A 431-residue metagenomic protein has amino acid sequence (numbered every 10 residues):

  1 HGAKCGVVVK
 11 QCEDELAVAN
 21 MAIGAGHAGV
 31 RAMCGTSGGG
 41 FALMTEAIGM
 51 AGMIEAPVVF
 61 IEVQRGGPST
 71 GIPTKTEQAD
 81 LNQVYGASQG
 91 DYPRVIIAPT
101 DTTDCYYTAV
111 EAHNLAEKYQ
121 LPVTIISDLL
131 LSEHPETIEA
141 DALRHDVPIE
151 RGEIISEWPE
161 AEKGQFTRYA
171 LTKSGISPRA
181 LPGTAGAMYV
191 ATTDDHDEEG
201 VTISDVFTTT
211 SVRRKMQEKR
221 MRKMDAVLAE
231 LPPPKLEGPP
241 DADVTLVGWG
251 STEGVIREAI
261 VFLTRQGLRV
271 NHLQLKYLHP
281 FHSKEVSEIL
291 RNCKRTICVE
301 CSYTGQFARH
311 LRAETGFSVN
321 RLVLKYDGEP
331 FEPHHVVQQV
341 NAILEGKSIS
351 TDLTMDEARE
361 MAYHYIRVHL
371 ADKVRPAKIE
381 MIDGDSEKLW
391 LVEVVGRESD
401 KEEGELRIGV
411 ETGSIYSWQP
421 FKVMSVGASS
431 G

Functional and structural regions predicted by a protein language model:
H1-G86, V95-A116: Thiamine diphosphate
C5, I54, D91, N292 (+1 more regions): Short, structured coil segments at secondary-structure junctions
R65, P234-P239, I382-D383: Short boundary motifs at domain starts and secondary-structure transition points
A87-G90, G238-P239: Short, flexible turn/loop "capping" segments at secondary-structure junctions
T108, H113-S348: Flexible, low-complexity linker and terminal segments
I349-M381, S430-G431: Short, non-transmembrane alpha-helical segments in secretory-pathway proteins
D372-E411, Y416: Exposed beta-strand-loop-beta-strand "reactive/processing" segments of non-cytosolic proteins
F421-S425: A short acidic/small-residue loop/turn micro-motif
